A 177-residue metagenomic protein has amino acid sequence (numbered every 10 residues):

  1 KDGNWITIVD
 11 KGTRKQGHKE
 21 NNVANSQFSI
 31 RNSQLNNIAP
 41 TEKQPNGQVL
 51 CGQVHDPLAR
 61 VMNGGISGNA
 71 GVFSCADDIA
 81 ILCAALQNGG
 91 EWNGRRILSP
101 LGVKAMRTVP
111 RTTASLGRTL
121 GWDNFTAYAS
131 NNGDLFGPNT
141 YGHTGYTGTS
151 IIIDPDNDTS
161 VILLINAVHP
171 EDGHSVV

Functional and structural regions predicted by a protein language model:
K1-N139: Short, surface-exposed loop or secondary-structure junction motifs that flank catalytic or metal-binding residues
P40, S150-I152: Short, surface-exposed charged micro-motifs
N46, D156-N157: Residue-level recognition of short loop/turn positions
D123, I152-D154: Short, well-ordered beta-strand micro-motif
G142: Short, structured beta-strand/loop micro-motifs enriched in basic residues and often containing a Trp
G145-T147: Short, small/polar residue-rich loop motifs at catalytic or cofactor-binding pockets
I151, D158-A167: Short, well-ordered beta-strand elements
V168-V177: A short acidic/glycine-rich loop-to-helix N-cap element
